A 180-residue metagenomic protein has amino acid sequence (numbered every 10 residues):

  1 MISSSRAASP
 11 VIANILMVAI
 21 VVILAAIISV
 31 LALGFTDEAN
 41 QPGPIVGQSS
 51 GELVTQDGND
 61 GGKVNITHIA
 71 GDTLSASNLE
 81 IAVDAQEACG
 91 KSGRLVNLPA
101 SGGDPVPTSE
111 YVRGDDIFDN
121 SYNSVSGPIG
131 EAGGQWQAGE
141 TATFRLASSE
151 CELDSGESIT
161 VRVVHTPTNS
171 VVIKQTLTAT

Functional and structural regions predicted by a protein language model:
S3-F35: N-terminal single-pass transmembrane signal-anchor helix
D37-T180: N-terminal export/assembly leader peptides and their processing motifs that target proteins to secretory
